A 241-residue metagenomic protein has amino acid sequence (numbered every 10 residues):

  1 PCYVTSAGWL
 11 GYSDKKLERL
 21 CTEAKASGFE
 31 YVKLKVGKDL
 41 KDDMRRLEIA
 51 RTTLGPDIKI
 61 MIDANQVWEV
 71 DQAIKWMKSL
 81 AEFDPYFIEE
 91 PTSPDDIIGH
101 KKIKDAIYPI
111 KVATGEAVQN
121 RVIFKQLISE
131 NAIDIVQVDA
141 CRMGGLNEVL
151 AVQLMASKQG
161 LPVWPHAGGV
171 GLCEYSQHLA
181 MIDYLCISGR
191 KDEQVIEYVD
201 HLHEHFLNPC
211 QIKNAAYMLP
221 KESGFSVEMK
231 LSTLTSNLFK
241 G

Functional and structural regions predicted by a protein language model:
P1-I60, N65-I74, K78-E82, L202 (+1 more regions): N-terminal capping/lid subdomain adjacent to the active-site entrance of alpha/beta enzymes
C21-A24, I97-I98, K125-Q126, M181: A broad, low-specificity signal for short, low-complexity segments enriched in glycine/proline and polar/charged
L34-V170, E174: Catalytic core of soluble alpha/beta enzymes
L150-G241: Structured C-terminal cap/extension of enzyme domains
